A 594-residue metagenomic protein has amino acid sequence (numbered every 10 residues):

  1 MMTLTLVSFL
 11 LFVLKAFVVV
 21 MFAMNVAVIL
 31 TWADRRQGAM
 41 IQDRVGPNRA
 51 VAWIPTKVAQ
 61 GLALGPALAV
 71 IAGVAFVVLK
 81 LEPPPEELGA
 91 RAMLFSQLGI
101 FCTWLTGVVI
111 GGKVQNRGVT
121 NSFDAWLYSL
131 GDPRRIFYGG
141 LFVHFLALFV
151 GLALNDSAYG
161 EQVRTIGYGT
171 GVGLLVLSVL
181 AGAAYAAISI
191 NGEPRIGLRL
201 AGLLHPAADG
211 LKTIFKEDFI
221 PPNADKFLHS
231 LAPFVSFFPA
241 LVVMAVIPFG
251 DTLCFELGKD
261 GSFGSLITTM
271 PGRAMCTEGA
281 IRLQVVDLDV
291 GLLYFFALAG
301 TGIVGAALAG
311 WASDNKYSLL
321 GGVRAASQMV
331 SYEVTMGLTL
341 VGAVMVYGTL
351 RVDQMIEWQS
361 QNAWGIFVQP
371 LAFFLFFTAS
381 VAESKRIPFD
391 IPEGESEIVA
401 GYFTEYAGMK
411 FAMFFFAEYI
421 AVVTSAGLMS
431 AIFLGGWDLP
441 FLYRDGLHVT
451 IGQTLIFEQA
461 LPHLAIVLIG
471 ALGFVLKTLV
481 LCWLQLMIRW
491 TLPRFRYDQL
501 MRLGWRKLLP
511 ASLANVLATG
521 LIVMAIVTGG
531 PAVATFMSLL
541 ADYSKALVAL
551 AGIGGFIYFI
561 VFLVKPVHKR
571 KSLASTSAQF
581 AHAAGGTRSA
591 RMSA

Functional and structural regions predicted by a protein language model:
M2-A594: Selective transmembrane helix interface/packing segments
